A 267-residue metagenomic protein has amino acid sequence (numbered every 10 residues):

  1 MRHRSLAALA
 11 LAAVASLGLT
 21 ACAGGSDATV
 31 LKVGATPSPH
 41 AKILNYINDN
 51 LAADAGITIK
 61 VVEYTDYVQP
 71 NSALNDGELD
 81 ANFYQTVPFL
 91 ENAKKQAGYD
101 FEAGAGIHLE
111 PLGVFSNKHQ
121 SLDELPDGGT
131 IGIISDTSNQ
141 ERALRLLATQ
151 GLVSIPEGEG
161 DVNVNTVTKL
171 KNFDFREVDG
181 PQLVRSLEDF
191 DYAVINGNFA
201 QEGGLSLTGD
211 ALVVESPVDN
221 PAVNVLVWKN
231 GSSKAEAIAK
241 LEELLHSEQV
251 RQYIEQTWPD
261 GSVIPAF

Functional and structural regions predicted by a protein language model:
A15-A21: C-terminal motif of bacterial Sec signal peptides marking the signal peptidase cleavage site
A23-S26: Bacterial signal peptide processing site
A28-S38, I57-E63, T130-I131: Short, well-ordered beta-strand elements
S38-K60, Q69: Short, polar/charged alpha-helical segment
V61-S72, E159-R185: Short helix-initiation/N-cap motifs at beta->coil->alpha
G104-V153, R251: A conserved helix-loop-strand patch within extracytoplasmic ligand-binding domains of the periplasmic binding
P111-L122, A222-A235: A bilobed periplasmic-binding-protein/Venus flytrap-type ligand-binding module shared by bacterial periplasmic
N139-A148, L245-P265: Periplasmic-binding protein-like
